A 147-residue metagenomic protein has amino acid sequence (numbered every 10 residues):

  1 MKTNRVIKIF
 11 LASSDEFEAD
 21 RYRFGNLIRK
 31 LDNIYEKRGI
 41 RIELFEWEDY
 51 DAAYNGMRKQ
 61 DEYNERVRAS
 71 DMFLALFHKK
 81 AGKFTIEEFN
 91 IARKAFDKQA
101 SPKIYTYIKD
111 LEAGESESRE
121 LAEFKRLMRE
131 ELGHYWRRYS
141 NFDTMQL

Functional and structural regions predicted by a protein language model:
M1-M72, L76, K98-P102: Conserved N-terminal substructure of TIR/SEFIR domains
E16, D51, K80-G82, L111-A113 (+1 more regions): Solvent-exposed loop/turn segments at secondary-structure junctions within structured extracellular/periplasmic domains
A19-D20, A53-Y54, F84-T85, A113-R119: Switch/connector loops and helix/strand junctions flanking conserved nucleotide-binding motifs in nucleotide-processing
R23-L27, E62, R66, F84-I91 (+1 more regions): Alpha-helical scaffold elements adjacent to nucleotide-binding pockets in ATP/GTP-utilizing enzyme cores
L44, I104, Y135-Y139: Conserved beta-strand scaffold positions in the cores of enzyme catalytic domains, especially in NTP/NDP-utilizing
N55, K79-D97: Conserved TIR/SEFIR loop-to-helix hotspot centered on a Trp-containing motif with a nearby acidic residue
A95-E112: A short helix->loop->beta-strand "cap" motif at the edges of active sites that frequently abuts
D110-L147: C-terminal interaction surface of TIR/SEFIR-family domains
